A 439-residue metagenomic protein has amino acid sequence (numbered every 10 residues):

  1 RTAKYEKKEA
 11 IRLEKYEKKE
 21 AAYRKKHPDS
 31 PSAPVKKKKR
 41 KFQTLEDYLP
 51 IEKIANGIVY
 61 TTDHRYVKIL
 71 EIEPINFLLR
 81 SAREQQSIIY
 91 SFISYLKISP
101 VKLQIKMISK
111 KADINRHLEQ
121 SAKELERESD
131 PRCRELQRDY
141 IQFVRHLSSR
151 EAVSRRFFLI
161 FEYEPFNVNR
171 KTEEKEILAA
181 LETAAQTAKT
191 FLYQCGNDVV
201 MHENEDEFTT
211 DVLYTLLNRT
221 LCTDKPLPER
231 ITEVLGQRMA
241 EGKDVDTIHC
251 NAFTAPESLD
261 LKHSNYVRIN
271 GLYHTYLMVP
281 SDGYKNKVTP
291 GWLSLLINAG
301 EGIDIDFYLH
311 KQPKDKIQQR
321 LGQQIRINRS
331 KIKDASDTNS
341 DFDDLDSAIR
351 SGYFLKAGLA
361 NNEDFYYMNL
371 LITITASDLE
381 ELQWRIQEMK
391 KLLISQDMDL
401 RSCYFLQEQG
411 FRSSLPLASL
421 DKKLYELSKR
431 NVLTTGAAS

Functional and structural regions predicted by a protein language model:
R1-A438: Extended, folded cores of ATP/NTP-driven motor/assembly subunits in large transport and secretion machines
